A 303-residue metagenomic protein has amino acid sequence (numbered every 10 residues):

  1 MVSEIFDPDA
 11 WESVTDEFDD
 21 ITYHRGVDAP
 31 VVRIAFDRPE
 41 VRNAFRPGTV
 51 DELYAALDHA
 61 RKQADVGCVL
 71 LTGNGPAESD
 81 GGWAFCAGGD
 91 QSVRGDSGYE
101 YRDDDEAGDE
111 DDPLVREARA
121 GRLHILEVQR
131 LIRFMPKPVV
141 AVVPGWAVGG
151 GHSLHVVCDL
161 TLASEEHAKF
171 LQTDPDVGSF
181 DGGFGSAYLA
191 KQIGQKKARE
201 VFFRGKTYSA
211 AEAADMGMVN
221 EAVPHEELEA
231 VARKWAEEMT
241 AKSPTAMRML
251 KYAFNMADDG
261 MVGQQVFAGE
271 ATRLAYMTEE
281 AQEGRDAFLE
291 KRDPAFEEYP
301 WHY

Functional and structural regions predicted by a protein language model:
M1-S79: Conserved CoA-thioester-binding segment of acyl-CoA-metabolizing enzymes
I34, L71, D90, L154-V156 (+3 more regions): Hydrophobic/aromatic residues within transmembrane alpha-helices of multi-pass small-molecule transporters
R38-P39, K242-S243, K291: Short loop-to-helix capping motifs
V41, G73-V128, D176-G178: Glycine- (often His-adjacent) and acidic-residue-rich active-site loop that binds/positions the CoA thioester
D80, A163-A168, V219-V266, R273 (+2 more regions): C-terminal long alpha-helix characteristic of the crotonase
I125, S186, Q195-A198, M247-L250 (+2 more regions): A general structural signal for well-ordered alpha-helical segments in protein cores
R130-P244, T278: Crotonase-fold acyl-CoA enzyme core
G269, M277-A281, A287: Interdomain hinge/lid region at the active-site interface of Rossmann-like NAD(P)-dependent oxidoreductases
